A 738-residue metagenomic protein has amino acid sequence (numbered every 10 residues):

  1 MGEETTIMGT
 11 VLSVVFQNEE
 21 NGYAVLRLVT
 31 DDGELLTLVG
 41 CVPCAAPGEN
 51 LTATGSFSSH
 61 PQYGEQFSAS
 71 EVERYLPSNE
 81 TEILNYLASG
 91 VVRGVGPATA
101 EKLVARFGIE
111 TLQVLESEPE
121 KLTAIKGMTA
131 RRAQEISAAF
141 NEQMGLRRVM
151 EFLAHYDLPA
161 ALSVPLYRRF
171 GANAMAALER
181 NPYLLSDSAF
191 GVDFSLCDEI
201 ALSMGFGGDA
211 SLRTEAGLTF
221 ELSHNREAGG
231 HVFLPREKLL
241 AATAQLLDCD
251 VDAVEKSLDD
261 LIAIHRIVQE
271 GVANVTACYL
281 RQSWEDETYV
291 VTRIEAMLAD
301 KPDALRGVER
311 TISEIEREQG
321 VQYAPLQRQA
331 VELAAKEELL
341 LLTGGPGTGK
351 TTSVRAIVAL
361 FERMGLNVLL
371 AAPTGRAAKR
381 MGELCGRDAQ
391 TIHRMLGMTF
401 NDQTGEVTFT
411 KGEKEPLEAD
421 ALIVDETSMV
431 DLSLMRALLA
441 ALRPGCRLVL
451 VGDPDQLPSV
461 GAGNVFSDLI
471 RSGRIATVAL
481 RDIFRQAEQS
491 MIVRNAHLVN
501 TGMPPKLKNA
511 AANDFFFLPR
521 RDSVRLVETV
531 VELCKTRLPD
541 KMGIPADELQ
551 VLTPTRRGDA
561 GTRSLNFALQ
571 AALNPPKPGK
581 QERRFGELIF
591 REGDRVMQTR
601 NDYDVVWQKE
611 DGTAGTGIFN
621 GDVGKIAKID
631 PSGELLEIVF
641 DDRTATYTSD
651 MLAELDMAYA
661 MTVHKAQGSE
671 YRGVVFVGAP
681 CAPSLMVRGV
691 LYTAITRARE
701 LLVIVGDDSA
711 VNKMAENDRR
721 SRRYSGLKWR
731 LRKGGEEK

Functional and structural regions predicted by a protein language model:
M1-R310, E316, K738: Accessory, non-ATPase domains that flank or precede helicase/AAA+ motor cores in DNA-metabolism machines
G320-K336: N-terminal pre-P-loop "Q-motif" helix
L342, L370: Hydrophobic anchor at the beta1->P-loop junction of P-loop NTPases
K350: Conserved lysine of the Walker
S353, I357: Hydrophobic positions on the alpha1 helix immediately C-terminal to the Walker A/P-loop
L360, M364-L366, A372-L384, H393-F400 (+8 more regions): Conserved helicase motor core of SF1/SF2 NTP-dependent helicases
P454-T616, A627, G734: Conserved helicase motor core of P-loop NTPases
T613, N620-K738: C-terminal accessory regions
